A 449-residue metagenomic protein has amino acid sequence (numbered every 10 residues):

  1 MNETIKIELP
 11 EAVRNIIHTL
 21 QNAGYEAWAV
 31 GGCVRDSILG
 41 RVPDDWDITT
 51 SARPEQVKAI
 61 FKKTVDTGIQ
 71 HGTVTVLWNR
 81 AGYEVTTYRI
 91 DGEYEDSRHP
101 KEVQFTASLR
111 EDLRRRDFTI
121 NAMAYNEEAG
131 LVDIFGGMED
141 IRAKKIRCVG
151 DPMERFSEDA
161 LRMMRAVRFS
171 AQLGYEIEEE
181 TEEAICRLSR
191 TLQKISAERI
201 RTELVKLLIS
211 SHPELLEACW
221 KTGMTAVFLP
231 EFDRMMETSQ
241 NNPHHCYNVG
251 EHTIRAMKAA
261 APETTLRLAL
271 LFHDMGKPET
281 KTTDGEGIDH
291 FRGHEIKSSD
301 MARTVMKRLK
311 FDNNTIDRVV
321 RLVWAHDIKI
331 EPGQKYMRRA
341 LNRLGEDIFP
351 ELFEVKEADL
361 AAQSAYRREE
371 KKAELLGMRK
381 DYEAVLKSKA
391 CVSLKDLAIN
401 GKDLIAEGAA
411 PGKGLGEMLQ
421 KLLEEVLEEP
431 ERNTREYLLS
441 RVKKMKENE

Functional and structural regions predicted by a protein language model:
M1-E449: Catalytic cores of the polymerase beta-like nucleotidyltransferase superfamily and closely associated nucleotide
